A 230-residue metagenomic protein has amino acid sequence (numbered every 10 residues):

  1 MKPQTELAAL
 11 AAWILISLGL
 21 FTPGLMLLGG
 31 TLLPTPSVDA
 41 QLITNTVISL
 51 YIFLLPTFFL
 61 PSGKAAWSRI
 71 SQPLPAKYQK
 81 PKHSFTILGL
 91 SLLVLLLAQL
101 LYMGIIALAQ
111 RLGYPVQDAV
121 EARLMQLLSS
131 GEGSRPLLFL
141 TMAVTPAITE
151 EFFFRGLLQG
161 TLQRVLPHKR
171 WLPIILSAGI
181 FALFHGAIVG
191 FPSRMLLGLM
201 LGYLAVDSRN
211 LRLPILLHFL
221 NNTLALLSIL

Functional and structural regions predicted by a protein language model:
M1-T5: Short, Lys/Arg-rich, polar N-terminal cytosolic tail immediately upstream of the first transmembrane signal-anchor
E6-T22, I87-V94: Alpha-helical transmembrane segments
W13-R69, E121: Alpha-helical transmembrane segments in multi-pass membrane proteins
L20-G29, I52-P56, L97-I105, A109 (+5 more regions): Alpha-helical membrane-inserting segments
L27-P36, S62-I70, G104-V116, G156 (+6 more regions): Membrane-interface elements of multi-pass transporters and channels
T35, Q72-P146, R164: Juxtamembrane helix-loop-helix connectors linking adjacent transmembrane helices in multi-pass membrane enzymes
A40-G63, M125-G133, K169-P173, R209 (+2 more regions): Aromatic-enriched alpha-helical transmembrane segments of multi-pass intramembrane proteins
E132-L230: Transmembrane helix-loop-helix hairpins at the membrane interface of multi-pass integral membrane proteins
